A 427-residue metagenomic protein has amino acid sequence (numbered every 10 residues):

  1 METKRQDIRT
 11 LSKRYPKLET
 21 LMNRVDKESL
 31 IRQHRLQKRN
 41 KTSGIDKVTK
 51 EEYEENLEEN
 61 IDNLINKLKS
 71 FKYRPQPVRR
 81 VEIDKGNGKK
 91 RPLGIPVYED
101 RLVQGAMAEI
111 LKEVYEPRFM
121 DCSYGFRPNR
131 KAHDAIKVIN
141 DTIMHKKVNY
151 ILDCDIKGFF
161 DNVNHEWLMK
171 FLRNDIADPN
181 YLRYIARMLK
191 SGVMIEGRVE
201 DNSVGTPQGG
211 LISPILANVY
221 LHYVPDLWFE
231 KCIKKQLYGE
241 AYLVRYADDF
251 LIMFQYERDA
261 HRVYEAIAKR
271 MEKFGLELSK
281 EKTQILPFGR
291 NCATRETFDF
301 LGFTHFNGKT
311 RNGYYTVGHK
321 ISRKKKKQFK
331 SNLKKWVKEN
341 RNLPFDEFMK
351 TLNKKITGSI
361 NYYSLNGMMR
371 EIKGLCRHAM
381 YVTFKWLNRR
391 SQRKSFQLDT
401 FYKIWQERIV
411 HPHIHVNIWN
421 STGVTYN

Functional and structural regions predicted by a protein language model:
M1-D62: Non-catalytic, polymerase-adjacent accessory regions of viral genome-replication enzymes
V25-E28, P77-V78, G86, L189 (+1 more regions): Core structural elements
K67-L68, K72-V81, G86, R118-R130 (+1 more regions): Conserved polymerase palm-domain catalytic core
K190, E277-P344: A conserved non-catalytic segment of reverse transcriptases and RNA-directed RNA polymerases corresponding to the late
D201-T206, G318, K334-F348, S359-E371: Short, solvent-exposed helix-loop connector elements
Y242-Y246, T283-N291, T351-K355, I372-M380 (+1 more regions): A glycine-rich phosphate-binding loop feature that marks nucleotide/adenosyl-phosphate handling sites
N366-R389: Short secondary-structure subsegments characteristic of cysteine-rich extracellular domains
H378, V382, S391-N427: Extended C-terminal regions of large enzymes
